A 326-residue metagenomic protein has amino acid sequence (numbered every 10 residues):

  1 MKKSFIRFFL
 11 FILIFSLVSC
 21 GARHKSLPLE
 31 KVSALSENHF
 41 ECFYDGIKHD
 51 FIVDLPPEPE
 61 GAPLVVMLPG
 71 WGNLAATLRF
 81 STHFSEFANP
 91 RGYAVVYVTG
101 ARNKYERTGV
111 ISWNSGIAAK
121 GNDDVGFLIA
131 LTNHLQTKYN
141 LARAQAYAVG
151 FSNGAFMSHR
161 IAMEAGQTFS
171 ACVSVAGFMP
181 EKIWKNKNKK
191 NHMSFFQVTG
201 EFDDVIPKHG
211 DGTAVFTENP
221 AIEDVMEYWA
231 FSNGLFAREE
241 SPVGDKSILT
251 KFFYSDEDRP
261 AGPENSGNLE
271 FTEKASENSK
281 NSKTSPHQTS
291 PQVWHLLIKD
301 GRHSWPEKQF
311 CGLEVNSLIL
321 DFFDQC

Functional and structural regions predicted by a protein language model:
C20-L64, A76-R79, P90, A94 (+9 more regions): A domain-start/cap signature at the N-terminus of enzymes
A62, G70-L74, G301: Active-site glycine-rich loops that stabilize anionic/oxyanionic intermediates across multiple enzyme folds
M67-G70, Y97, L297: Structural cue for short, hydrophobic secondary-structure segments
T99-D123: Cap/lid segment of the alpha/beta-hydrolase catalytic domain
G116-Y139: Alpha/beta-hydrolase active-site loop
Q197-T199: Short beta-strand/loop motif that positions the catalytic acidic residue of the alpha/beta-hydrolase fold
F202-I206, H303-S304: Acidic catalytic loop of the alpha/beta-hydrolase fold
C311-C326: Catalytic active-site module of serine/aspartate enzymes centered on a nucleophile-bearing elbow/loop
